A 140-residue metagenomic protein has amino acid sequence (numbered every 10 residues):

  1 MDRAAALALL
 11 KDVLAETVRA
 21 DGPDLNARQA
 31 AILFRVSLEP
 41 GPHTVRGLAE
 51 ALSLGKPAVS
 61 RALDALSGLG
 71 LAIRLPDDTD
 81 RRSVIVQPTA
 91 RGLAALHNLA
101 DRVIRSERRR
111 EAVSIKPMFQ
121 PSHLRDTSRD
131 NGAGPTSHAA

Functional and structural regions predicted by a protein language model:
M1-A27, N131, A140: N-terminal leader segment of winged-helix/HTH proteins
R3-A4, R19-D21, A31, D64-A65 (+2 more regions): Short, flexible segments with low predicted structural confidence
V13-T17, N98-A140: Amphipathic alpha-helical dimerization/coiled-coil segments that flank or bridge DNA-binding/regulatory modules
A15-G55: N-terminal helix-turn-helix DNA-binding core of bacterial DNA-binding proteins
P42-V84: Canonical helix-turn-helix DNA-binding module
D78-L99: Basic, amphipathic "hinge/linker" alpha-helix immediately C-terminal to the N-terminal HTH DNA-binding motif
